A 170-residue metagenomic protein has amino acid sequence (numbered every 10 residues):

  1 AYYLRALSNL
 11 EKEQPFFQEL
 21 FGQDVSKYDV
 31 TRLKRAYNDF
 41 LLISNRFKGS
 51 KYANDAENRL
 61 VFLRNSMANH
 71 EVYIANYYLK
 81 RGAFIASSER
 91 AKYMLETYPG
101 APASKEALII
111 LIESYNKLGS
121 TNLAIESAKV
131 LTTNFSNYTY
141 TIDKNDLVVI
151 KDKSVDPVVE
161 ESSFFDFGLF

Functional and structural regions predicted by a protein language model:
A1-F170: Acidic, polar-rich low-complexity tracts and alpha-helical solenoid repeat scaffolds
